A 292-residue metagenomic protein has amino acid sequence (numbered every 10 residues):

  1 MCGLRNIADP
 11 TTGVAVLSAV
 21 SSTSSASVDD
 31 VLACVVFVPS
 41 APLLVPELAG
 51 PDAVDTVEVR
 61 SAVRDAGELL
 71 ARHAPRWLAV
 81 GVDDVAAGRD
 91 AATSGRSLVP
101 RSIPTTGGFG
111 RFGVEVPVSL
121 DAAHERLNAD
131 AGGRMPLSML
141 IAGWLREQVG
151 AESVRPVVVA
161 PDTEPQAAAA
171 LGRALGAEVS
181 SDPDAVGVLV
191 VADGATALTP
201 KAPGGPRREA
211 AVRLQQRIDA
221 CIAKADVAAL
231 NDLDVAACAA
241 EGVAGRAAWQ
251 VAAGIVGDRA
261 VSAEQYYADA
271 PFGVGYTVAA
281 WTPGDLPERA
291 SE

Functional and structural regions predicted by a protein language model:
C2-D9, G13-G133: A short aromatic-anchored loop/beta-hairpin motif
I7, A185, G242-V251, A260-A268: Hydrophobic multi-pass inner-membrane translocation pores used for secretion and envelope-lipid/glycan export
L78-G81, D184-D193: Beta-strand elements within well-structured catalytic alpha/beta cores of enzymes that handle phosphate/sulfate esters
L127-A177, D184: Internal, conserved structured core segments that host functional sites
A151-S153, A195-G204: Extended accessory regions or peripheral subdomains of proteins
G204-L230: Gly/Ser/Thr-rich active-site loops/lids in small-molecule metabolic enzymes that frequently grip phosphoryl groups
G204-R208, D234-V243: Short, glycine/charged-rich beta-strand-loop motifs at protein surfaces that mediate ligand recognition and catalysis
G254-E292: Long, Lys/Arg- and hydrophobic-enriched amphipathic alpha-helices
